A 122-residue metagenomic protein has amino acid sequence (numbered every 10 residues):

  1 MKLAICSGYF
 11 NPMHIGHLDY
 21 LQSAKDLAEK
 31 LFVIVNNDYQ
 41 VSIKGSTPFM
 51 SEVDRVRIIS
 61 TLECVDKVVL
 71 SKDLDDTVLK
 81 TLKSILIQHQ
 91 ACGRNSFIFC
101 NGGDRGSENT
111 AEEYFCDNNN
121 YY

Functional and structural regions predicted by a protein language model:
M1-Y122: Nucleotidyltransferase catalytic core that binds NTPs
